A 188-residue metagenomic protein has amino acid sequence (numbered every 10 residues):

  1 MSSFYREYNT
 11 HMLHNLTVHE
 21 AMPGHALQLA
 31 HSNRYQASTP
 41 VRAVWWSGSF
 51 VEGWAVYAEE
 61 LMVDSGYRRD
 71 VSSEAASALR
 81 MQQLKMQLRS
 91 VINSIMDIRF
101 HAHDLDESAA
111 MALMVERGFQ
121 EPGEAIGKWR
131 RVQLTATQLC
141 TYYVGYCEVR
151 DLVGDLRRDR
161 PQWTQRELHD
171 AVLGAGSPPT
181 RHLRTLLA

Functional and structural regions predicted by a protein language model:
M1-A188: Long, His/Glu/Asp-enriched segments that create or flank divalent metal/ion-associated functional microenvironments
